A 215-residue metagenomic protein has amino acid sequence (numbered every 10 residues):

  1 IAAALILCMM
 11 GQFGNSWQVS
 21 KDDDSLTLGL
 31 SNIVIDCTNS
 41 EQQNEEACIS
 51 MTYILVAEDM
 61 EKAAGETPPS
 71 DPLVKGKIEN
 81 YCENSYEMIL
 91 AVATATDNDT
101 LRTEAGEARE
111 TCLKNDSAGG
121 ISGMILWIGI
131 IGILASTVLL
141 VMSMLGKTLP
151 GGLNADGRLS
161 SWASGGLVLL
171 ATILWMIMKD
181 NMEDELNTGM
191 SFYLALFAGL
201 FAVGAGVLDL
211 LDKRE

Functional and structural regions predicted by a protein language model:
I1-Q18, G119-M178, A195-R214: Signature of small four-pass
F13-S117, E185-L186: Long, glycine/tryptophan/cysteine-rich extracytoplasmic
M176-L186: Membrane-helix boundary connector in multi-pass membrane proteins
E185-F197: Individual transmembrane alpha-helices with interfacial aromatic-anchor signatures
